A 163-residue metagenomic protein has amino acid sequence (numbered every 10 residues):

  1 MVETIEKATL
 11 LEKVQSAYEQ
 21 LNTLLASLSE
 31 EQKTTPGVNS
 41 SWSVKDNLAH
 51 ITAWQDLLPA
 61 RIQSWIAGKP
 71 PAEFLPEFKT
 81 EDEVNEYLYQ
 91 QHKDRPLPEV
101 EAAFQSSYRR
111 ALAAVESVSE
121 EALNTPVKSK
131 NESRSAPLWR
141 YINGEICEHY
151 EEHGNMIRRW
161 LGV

Functional and structural regions predicted by a protein language model:
M1-Q20: Extreme N-terminal tail/first-helix region
E3-K7, Q90-D94, S135-W139: A short, mixed-charge helix-start or loop-turn motif at secondary-structure junctions
K13, E83-N124: Acidic/histidine-rich alpha-helical segments that form the ligand environment of transition-metal centers
V14, Y18-L21, L25, L58 (+4 more regions): Hydrophobic alpha-helical core bundles mediating ligand binding, dimerization, or RNAP-core interactions
T23, G37, Q90, A113 (+1 more regions): Short, flexible active-site loop motifs that bind/organize anionic cofactors or intermediates
A26-K33, E116-N124, V163: Surface-exposed helix-capping loop/turn segments at secondary-structure junctions
T34-E83, N124-V163: Short, contiguous alpha-helical
